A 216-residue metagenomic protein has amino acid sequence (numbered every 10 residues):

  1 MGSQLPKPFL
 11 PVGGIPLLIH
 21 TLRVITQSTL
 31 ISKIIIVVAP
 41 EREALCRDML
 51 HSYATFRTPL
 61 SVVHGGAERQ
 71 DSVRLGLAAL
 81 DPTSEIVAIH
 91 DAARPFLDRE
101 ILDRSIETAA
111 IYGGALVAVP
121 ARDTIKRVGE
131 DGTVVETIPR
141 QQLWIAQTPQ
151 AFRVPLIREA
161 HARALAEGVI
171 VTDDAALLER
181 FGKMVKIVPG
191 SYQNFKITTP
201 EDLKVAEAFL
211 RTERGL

Functional and structural regions predicted by a protein language model:
M1-A44: N-terminal glycine-rich phosphate-binding loop and ensuing alpha1 helix
I25-T26, L50, L80: Hydrophobic C-terminal alpha-helix "anchor/cap" residues
S32-I34, G113-G114, M184: Residues at the starts of beta-strands that form the adenosine-phosphate
A44-L50: Acidic helix N-cap motif at the loop->helix transition within catalytic regions of sugar-transfer enzymes
A54-A67: Conserved donor nucleotide-binding strand/loop of the catalytic core
A67, L143-L216: Conserved alpha/beta core of the MobA/IspD/sugar-nucleotide pyrophosphorylase nucleotidyltransferase superfamily
A67-E130, Q147: Conserved beta-loop-beta/alpha segment of the NTase-like Rossmann-fold superfamily that binds/positions NTPs
K126-F152: Short, flexible, basic/aromatic active-site loop/helix in glycosyltransferases
